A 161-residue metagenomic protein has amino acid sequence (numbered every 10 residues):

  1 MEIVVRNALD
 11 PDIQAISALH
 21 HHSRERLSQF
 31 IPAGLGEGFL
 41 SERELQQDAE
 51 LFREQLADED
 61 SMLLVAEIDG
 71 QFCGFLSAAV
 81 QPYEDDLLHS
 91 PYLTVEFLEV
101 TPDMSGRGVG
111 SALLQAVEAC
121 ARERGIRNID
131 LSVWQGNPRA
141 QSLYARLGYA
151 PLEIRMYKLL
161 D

Functional and structural regions predicted by a protein language model:
M1-Q14, Q29-G34: Conserved N-terminal entry element of GNAT/NAT acetyltransferase domains
A8, L98-V100, V133: Hydrophobic adenine-recognition pocket in adenosine-nucleotide-binding enzymes
R24-L51: Conserved GNAT-fold acetyl-CoA-binding loop/helix
L45-L64, T94: A short helix-loop-beta-strand connector motif used in the catalytic cores of GNAT acetyltransferases and, in some
V65, Q71-V80, T94, E99: Conserved beta-strand in the GNAT
Y83-L88, D130-W134, P138-Q141, A145 (+1 more regions): Conserved catalytic-core motifs of GNAT/GCN5-like acyltransferases
F97-V100, G106-A119, S142, R146: Conserved acetyl-CoA-binding loop-helix of GNAT-fold acetyltransferases
A121-S132: Conserved GNAT acetyl-CoA-binding A-motif
